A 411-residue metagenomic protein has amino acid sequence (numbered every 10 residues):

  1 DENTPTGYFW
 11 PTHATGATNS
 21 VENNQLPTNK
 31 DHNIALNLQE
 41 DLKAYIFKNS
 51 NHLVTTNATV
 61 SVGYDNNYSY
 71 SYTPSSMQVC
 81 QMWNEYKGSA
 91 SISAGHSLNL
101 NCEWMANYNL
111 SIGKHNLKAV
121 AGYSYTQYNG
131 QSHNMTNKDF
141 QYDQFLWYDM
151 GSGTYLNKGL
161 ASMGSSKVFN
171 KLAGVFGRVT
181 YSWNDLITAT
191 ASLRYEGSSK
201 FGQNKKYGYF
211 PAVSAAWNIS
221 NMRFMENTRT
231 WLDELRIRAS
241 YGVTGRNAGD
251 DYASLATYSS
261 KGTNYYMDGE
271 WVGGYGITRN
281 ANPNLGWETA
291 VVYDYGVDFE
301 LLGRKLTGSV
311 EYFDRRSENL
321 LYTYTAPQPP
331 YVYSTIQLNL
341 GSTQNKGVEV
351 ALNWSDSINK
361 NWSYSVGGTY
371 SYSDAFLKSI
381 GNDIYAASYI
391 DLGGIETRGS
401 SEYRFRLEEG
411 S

Functional and structural regions predicted by a protein language model:
D1-T73, E85-R406: Extracellular/periplasmic, surface-exposed regions of secreted and cell-surface proteins
C80-M82: Flexible, solvent-exposed loop segments that connect beta-strands
